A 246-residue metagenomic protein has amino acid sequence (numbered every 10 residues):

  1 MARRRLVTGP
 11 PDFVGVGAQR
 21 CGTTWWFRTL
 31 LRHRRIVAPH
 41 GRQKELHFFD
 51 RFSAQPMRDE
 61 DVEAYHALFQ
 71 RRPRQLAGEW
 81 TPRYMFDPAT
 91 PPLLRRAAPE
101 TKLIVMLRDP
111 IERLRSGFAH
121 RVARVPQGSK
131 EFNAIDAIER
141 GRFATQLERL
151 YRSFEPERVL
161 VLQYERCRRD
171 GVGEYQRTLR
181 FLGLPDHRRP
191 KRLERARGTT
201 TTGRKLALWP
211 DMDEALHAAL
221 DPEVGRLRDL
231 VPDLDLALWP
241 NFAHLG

Functional and structural regions predicted by a protein language model:
M1-T81, M85, A97, T101 (+6 more regions): PAPS-dependent sulfotransferase catalytic core
G22-T23, Y65, G78, L94 (+7 more regions): Generic structural signal for small/hydrophobic residues in well-ordered secondary structure, especially within
R42-K44, E148-D229, D233-G246: The conserved 3'-phosphoadenosine-5'-phosphosulfate
D59-V62, R71, D87-P88, A144 (+2 more regions): Structural motif corresponding to alpha-helix initiation and N-cap regions
V62-H66, P91, L147-E148, V224: Generic structural signal for well-ordered alpha-helices, preferentially at hydrophobic/aromatic core positions
D87-V105, A144-T145, Y151: ATP-dependent NMP and nucleoside kinases share a basic, alpha-helical "lid"
T90-P91, R115-A119, V172-Y175: Short aromatic-enriched loop/helix-cap "lid" or pocket-rim segments at secondary-structure transitions that line
A98-F118, R140, E194-L208: N-terminal hydrophobic signal/anchor transmembrane helix of membrane proteins
